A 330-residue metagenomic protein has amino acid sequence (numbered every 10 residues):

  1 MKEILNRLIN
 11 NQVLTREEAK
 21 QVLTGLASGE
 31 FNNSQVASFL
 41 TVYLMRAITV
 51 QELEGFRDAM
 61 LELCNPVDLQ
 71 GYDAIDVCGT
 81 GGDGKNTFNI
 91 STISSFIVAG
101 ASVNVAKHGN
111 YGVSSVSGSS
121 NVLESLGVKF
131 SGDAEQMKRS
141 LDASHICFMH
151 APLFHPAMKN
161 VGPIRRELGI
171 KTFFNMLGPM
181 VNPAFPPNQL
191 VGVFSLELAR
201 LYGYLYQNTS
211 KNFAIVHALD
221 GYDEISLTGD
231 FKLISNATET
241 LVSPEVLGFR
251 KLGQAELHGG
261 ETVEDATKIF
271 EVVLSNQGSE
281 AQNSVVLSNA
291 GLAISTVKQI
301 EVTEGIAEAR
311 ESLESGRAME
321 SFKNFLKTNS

Functional and structural regions predicted by a protein language model:
M1-T87, A101, V105, L252-L257 (+3 more regions): Acidic, glycine/proline-rich low-complexity segments that act as flexible tails and inter-domain linkers
R7, A59-N65, T87, S102 (+2 more regions): Glycine-rich anion-binding loops and their surrounding alpha/beta cores
E17, T92, S117, N121 (+2 more regions): A generic alpha-helix surface/boundary motif
S38, I93-I97, V285, N289-L292: Short amphipathic alpha-helical face segments that pack within enzyme cores and frequently flank/anchor catalytic
L40, F88-S144: A glycine-rich phosphate/pyrophosphate-binding beta-strand-loop-alpha-helix module
I75, N110-Y111, N182: Conserved catalytic-core motifs characterized by acidic clusters
G79-G84, G109-S115, F154, L219-D220: Acidic, glycine-rich active-site loops and adjacent beta-strand->loop/helix elements that engage anionic groups
